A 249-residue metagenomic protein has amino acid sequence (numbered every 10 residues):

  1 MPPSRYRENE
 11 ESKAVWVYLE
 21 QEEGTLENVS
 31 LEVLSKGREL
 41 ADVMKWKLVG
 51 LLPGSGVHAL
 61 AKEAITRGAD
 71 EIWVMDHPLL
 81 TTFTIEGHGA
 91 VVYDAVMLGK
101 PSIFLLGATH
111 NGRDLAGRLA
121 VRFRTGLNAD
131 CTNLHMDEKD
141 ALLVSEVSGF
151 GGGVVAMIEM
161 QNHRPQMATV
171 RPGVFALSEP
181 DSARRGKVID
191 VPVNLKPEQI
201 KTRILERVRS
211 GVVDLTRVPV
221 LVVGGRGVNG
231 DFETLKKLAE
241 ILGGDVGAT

Functional and structural regions predicted by a protein language model:
M1-T249: N-terminal glycine-rich FAD/FM-binding segment characteristic of electron-transfer flavoproteins
